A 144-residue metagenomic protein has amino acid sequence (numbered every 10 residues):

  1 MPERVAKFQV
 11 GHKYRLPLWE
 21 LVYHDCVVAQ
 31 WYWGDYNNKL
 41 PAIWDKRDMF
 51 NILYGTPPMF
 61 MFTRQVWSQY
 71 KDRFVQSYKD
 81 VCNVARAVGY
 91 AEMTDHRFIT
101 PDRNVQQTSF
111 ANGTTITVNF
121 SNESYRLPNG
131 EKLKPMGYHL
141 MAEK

Functional and structural regions predicted by a protein language model:
M1-K144: Active-site-proximal substrate-binding groove within the catalytic cores of carbohydrate-active enzymes
